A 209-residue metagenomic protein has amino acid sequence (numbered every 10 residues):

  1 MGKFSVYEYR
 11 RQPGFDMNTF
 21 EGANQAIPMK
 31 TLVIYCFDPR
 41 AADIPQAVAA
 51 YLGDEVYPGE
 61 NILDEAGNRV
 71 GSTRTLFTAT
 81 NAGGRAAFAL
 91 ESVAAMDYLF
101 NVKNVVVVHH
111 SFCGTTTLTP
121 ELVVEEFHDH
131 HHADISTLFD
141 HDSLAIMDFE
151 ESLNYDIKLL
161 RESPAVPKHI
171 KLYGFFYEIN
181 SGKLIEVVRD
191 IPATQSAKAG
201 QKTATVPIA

Functional and structural regions predicted by a protein language model:
M1-K30, C36-P39, A82-E91, Y98-N104 (+1 more regions): Divalent-metal-activated hydrolytic enzyme cores
K30-T31, L76: Structural motif
P39-L76: Short, surface-exposed acidic-centric catalytic microdomains
I62-G67, S92-A95, E162: Short, charged beta->alpha transition segments
R74-F77, E91-A94: N-terminal, well-ordered alpha-helical segments
F77-T78, N104-V108: Short hydrophobic alpha-helical runs that function as membrane-insertion/retention elements
H110-F112: Short, ordered loop/turn segments at secondary-structure junctions
